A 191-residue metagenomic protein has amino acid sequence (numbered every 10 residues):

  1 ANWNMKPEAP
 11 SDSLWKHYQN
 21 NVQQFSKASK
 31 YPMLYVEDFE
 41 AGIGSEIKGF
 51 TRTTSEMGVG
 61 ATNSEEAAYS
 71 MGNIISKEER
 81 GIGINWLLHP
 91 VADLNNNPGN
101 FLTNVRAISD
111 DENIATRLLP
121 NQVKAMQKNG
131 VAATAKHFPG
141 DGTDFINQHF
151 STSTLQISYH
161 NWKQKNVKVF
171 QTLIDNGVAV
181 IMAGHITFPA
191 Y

Functional and structural regions predicted by a protein language model:
A1-L118, H137, G142-Q156, G184-Y191: Enzymes and membrane/adaptor proteins characterized by extended Gly/Ser/Thr/Asp/Glu-rich, aromatic-dotted
K30-M33, G83-N85, Q127-A132, G177-A179: Short, well-ordered coil/turn segments that N-cap beta-strands
Y159-K163: Extracellular glycoside hydrolase catalytic/binding regions
N166, V180-H185: Catalytic pocket-lining loop regions of alpha/beta-barrel enzymes, especially the amidohydrolase/enolase/GH5 lineages
V167-G177: Alpha/beta enzyme core
